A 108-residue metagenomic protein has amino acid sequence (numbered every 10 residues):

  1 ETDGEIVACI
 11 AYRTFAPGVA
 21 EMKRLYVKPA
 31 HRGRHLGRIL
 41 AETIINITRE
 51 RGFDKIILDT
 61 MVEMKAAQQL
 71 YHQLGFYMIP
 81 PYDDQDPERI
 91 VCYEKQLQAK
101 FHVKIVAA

Functional and structural regions predicted by a protein language model:
E1-K23, K28-P29, A41-T43, I47 (+3 more regions): Acetyl-CoA-dependent GNAT
R32, R49, H72: Short polybasic/polar patches that bind polyanions
H35, G52: Conserved G/P- and acidic residue-centered "switch" motifs that form tight phosphate/ATP-binding loops in soluble
E42-I45, R49, M61, Q68: Residues within alpha-helical segments
D54-I57, M61-A108: C-terminal "cap" of GNAT-fold acetyltransferases
